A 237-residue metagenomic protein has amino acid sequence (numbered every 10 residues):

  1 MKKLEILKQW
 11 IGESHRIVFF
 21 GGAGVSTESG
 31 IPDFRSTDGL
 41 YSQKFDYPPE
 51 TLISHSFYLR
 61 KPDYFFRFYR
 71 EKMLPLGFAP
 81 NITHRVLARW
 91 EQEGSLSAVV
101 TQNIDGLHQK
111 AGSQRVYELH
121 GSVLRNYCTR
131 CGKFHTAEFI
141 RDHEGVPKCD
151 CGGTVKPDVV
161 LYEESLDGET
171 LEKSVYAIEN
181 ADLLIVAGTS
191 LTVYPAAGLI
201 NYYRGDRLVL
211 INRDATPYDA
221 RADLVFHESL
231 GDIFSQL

Functional and structural regions predicted by a protein language model:
M1-L237: Conserved catalytic core of sirtuin-type NAD+-dependent deacylases
